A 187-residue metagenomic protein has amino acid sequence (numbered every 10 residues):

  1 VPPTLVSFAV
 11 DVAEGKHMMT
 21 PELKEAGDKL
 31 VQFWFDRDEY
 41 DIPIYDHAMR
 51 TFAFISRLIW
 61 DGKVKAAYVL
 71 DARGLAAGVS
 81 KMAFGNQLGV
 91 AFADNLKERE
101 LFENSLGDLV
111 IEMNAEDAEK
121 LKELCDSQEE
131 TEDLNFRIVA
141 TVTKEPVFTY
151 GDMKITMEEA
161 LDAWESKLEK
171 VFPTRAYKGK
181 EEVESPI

Functional and structural regions predicted by a protein language model:
V1-F35, I138-T141: Glycine-rich anion-binding loops of enzyme active sites
V1-F8, F52, L58-I187: Glycine-/charge-enriched secondary-structure boundary and capping motifs
H17-E22, W34-F35, Y40-I44, A77-K81 (+2 more regions): Short acidic, glycine/serine/threonine-rich loops at helix termini
K24, K29-F35, Y40-A67: A glycine- and small/hydrophobic-rich beta-loop-beta segment that serves as a flexible "lid/hinge" or phosphate-binding
